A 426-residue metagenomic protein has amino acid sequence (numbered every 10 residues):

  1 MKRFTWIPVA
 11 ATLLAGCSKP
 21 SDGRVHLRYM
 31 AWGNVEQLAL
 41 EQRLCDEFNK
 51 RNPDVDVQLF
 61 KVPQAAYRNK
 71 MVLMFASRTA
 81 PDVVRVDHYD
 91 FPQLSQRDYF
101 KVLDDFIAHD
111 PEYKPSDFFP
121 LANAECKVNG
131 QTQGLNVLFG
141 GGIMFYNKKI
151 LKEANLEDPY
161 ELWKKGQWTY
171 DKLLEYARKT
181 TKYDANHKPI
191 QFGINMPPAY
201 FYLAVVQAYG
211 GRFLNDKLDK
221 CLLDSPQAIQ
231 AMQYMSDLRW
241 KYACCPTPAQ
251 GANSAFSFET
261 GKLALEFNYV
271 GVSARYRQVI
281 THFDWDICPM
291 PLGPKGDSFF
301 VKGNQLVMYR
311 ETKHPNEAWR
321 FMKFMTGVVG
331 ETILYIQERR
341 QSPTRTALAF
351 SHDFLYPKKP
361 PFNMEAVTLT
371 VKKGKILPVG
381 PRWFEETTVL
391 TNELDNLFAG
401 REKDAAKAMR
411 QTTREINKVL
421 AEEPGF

Functional and structural regions predicted by a protein language model:
G23-N34, V55-F60, D82-V83, Q133 (+1 more regions): Short, well-ordered beta-strand elements
E47, R51-F118, G134, E153-N155 (+3 more regions): Extracytoplasmic "Venus flytrap"/periplasmic binding protein-like
D56, A154, Q233, D237-P246 (+5 more regions): Extracytoplasmic/periplasmic substrate-recognition and gating elements
H88-I143, D171-K172, D286-P289, L355-K359 (+1 more regions): Hinge/lid segment of periplasmic solute-binding proteins
D105-F118, L162-K165, D184-A185, F192 (+3 more regions): Short, solvent-exposed loop/beta-turn-alpha elements that line the ligand-binding surface or hinge of extracytoplasmic
V128-L138, G142, K152, T169-K220 (+2 more regions): Extracytoplasmic/periplasmic solute-binding protein
L174-R178, K217-A249, M290: Glycine-centered hinge/linker elements that transmit conformational signals in sensory and ligand-binding systems
T281, W285-C288, I336-N392, N396 (+1 more regions): Long, aromatic- and glycine/proline-rich binding clefts that accommodate carbohydrate-like moieties
